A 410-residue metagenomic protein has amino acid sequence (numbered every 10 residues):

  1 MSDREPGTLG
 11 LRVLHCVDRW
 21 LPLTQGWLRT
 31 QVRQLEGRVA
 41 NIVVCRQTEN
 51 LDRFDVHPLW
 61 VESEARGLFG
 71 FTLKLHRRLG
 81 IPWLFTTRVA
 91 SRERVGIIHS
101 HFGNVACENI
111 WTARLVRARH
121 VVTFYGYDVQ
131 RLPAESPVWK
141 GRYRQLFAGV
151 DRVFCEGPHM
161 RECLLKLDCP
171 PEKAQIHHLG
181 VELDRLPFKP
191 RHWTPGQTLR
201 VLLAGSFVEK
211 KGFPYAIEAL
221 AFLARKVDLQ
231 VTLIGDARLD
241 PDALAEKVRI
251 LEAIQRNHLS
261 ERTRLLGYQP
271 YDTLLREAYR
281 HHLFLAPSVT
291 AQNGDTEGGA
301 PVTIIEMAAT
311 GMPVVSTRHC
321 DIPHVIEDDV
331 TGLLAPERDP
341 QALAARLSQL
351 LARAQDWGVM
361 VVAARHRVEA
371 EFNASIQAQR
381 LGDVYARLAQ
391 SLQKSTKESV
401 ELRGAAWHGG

Functional and structural regions predicted by a protein language model:
M1-P58, W407-G410: N-terminal subdomain of nucleotide-sugar transferases
L14, H192-K211, I217-A221, V231-I234: Conserved donor-binding/catalytic core segment of Leloir-type glycosyltransferases
S100-A106, F124: Short His-centered aromatic/hydrophobic patch
H159, G180: Carbohydrate-associated surface elements
K247-D272: Nucleotide-activated donor-binding/catalytic signature segment of Leloir-type glycosyltransferases, i.e., the conserved
Y279-T296, M312: Acidic donor-binding loop of glycosyltransferase active sites
I304-A309, P313-S316, I326: Short hydrophobic beta-strand element within catalytic cores of glycosyltransferases and related nucleotide-activated
D328-D329, L333-P340, Q349-Q355: Conserved acidic donor-binding segment of nucleotide-sugar-dependent glycosyltransferases
